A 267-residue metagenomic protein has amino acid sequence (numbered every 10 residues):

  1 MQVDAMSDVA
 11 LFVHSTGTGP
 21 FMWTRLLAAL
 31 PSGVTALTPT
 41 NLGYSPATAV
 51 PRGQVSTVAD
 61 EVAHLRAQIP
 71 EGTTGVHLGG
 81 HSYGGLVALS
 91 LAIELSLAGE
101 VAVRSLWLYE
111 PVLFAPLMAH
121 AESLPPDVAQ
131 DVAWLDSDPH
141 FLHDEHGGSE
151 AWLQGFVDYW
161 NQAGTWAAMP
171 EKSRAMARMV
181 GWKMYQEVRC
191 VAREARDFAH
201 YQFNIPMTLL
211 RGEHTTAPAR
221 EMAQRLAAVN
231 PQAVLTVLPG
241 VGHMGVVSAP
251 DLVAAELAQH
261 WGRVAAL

Functional and structural regions predicted by a protein language model:
A5-Q54, Q68: Conserved HGGG/HGGXW glycine-rich cap/lid loop of the alpha/beta-hydrolase fold
A59-V76: Conserved acidic catalytic loop of the alpha/beta-hydrolase fold
L78-G80, Y109: Short beta-strand immediately N-terminal to the catalytic nucleophile in serine-hydrolase-like folds
G80, G84, A88: Gly/Ala-rich beta-loop-alpha elbow adjacent to hydrolase catalytic centers
E100-H143: Flexible "cap/lid" loop of the alpha/beta hydrolase fold
D144-Y185: Conserved alpha/beta-hydrolase catalytic His-Asp/Glu region
K172-A228, V234-V237: Conserved serine/cysteine hydrolase catalytic core
L238-A254: Catalytic histidine-centered segment of alpha/beta-hydrolase-like enzymes
